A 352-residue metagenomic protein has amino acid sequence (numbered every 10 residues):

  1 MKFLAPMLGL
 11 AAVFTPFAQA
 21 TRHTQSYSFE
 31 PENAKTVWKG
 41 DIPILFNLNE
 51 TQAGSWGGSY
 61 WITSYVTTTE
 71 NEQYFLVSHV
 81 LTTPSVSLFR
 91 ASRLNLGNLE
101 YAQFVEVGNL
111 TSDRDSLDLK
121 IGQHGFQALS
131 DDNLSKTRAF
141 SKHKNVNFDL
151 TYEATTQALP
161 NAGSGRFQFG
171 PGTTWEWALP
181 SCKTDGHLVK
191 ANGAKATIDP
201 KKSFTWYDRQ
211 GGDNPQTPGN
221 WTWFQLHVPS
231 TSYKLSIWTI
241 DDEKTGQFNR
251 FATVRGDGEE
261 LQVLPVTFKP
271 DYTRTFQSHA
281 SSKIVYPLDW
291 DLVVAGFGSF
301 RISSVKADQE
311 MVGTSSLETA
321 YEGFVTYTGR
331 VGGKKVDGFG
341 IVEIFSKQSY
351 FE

Functional and structural regions predicted by a protein language model:
M1-A20: Fungal secretory targeting signals
T21-E352: Structured soluble/peripheral alpha/beta segments that form catalytic or ligand/cofactor-binding pockets
